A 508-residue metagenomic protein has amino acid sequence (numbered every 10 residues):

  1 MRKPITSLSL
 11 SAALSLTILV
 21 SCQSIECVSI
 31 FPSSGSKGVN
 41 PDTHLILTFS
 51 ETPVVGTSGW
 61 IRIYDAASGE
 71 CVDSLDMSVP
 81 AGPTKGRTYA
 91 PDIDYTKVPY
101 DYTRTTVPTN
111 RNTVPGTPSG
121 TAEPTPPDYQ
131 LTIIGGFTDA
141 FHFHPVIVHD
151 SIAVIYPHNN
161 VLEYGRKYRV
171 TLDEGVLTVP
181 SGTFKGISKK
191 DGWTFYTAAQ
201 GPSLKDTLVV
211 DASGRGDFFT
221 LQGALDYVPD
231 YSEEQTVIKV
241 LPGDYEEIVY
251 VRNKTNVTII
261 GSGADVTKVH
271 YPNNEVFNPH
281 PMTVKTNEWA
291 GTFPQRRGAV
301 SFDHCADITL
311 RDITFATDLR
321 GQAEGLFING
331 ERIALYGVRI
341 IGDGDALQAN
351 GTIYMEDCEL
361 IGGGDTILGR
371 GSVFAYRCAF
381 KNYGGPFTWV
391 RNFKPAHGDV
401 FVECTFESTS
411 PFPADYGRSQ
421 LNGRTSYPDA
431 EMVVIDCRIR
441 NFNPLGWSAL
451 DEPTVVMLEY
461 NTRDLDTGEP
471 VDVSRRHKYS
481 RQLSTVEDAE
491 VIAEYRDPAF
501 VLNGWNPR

Functional and structural regions predicted by a protein language model:
M1-S7: Positively charged n-region of N-terminal signal peptides that target proteins for export
L8-L10, T43, S151, R166 (+4 more regions): Residues at beta-strand starts and edge strands
S9-L19: Bacterial N-terminal signal peptides
C22, T125-D139, I238-P242, W289-G291 (+1 more regions): Short, solvent-exposed secondary-structure boundary motifs
S24-P202: Acidic, low-complexity Ser/Thr/Gly/Pro-rich repeat segments typical of extracellular/periplasmic and surface-exposed
A198-R215, F219-R508: Sequence-level preference for short, compositionally simple segments enriched in small aliphatic or small polar residues
